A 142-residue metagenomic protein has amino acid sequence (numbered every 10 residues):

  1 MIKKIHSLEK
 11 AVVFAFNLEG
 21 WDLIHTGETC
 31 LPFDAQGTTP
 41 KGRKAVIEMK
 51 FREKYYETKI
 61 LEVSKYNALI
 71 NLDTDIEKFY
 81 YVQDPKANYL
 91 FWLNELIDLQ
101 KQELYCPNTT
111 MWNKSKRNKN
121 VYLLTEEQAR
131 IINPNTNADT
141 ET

Functional and structural regions predicted by a protein language model:
M1-G27: Acidic-basic catalytic patches of nuclease active cores, encompassing PD-(D/E)XK and other metal-cofactor nuclease
V13, Y66-I70: Short amphipathic alpha-helical segments and helix-helix/interface helices
H25, V46, F79-Q83: A structural signal for short, well-ordered beta-strand segments and their strand-loop junctions that often border
L31: Beta-rich catalytic cores
A35-G37, K41-Y55: Conserved catalytic cores of phosphodiester-cleaving nucleases, focusing on short active-site segments
E53-S64: Active-site-adjacent loop/helix micro-motif of nuclease/hydrolase catalytic cores
I70-D98: Nucleic-acid nuclease catalytic cores
L90-T142: Intrinsically disordered, low-complexity terminal regions enriched in charged/polar residues
